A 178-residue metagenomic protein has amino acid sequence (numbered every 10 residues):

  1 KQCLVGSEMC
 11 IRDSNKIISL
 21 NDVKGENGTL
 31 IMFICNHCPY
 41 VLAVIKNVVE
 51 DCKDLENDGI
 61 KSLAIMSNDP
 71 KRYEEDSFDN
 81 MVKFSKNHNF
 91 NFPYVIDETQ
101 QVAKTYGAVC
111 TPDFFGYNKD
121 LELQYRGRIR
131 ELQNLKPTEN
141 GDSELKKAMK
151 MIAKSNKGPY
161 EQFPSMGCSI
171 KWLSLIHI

Functional and structural regions predicted by a protein language model:
K1-I11, I176-H177: Single conserved hydrophobic/aromatic residue that forms the stacking wall/gate of nucleotide- or nucleobase-binding
S7, R12-A153, G158-E161: Chalcogenol-based redox active-site neighborhoods
M151, G158-I176: Acidic/histidine-enriched, glycine/proline-rich intrinsically disordered or flexible terminal extensions
